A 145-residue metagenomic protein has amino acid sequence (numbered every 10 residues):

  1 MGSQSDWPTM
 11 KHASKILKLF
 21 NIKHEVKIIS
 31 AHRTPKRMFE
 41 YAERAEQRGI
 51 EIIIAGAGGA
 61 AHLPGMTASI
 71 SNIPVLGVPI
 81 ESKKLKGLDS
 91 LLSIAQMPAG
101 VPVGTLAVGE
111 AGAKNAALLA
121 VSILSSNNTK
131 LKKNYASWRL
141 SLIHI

Functional and structural regions predicted by a protein language model:
M1-R33: Glycine-rich phosphate/diphosphate-binding loop of Rossmann-like nucleotide-binding domains
D6-M10, T34-M38, A57-M66, L85-L88 (+1 more regions): Short glycine/serine/threonine-rich phosphate/pyrophosphate-binding segments that cradle anionic phosphate groups
I29-E46: N-terminal beta-loop-helix "entrance" segment that forms/cooperates in small-molecule cofactor or anionic ligand
Y41-K83: Glycine-rich phosphate-binding loop
I70-A107, K132-N134: Short, acidic/small-residue loops that bind anionic groups at enzyme active sites
G100, L106-N128: Short alpha-helices
I143-I145: Conserved small/polar residues in nucleotide/adenosyl-binding loops
